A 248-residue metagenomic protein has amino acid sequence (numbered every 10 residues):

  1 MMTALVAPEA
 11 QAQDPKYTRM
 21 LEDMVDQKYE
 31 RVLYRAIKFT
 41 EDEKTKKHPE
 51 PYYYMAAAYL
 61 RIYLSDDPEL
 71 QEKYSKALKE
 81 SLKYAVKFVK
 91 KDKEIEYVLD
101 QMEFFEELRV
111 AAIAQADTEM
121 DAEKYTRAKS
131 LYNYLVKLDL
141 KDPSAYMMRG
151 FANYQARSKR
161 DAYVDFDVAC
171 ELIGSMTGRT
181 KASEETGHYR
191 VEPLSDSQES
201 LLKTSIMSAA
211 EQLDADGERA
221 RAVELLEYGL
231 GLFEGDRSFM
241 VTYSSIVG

Functional and structural regions predicted by a protein language model:
A10-V98: N-terminal leader/linker segments that initiate helical-solenoid repeat arrays
D14, E50, V110, S144 (+4 more regions): Start-of-helix register in tetratricopeptide repeats
K44-K46, K93, L140, G174 (+1 more regions): Short coil turns that delineate tetratricopeptide repeat
A58-A122, R160-V164, A169-M207: Short coil/linker segments at helix-helix boundaries
